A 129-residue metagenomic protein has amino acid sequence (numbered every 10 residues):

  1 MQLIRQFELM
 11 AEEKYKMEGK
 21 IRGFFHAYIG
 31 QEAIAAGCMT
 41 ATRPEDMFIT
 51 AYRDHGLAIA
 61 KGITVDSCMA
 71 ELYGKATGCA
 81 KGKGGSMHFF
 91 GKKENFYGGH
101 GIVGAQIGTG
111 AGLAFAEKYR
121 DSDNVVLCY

Functional and structural regions predicted by a protein language model:
Q2-L3: Mature N-terminal segment immediately following signal peptide/propeptide cleavage in secreted/periplasmic
L9-Y129: Cofactor-binding active-site loop characterized by glycine-rich and histidine/acidic residues
